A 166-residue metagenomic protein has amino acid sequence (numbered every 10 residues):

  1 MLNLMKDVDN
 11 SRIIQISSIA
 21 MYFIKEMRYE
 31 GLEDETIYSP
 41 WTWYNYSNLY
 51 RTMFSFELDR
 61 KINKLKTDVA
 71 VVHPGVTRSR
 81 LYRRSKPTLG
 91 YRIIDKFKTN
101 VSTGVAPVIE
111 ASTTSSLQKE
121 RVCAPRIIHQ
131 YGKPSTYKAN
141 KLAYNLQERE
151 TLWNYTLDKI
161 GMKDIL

Functional and structural regions predicted by a protein language model:
M1-D9, K61: A short helix-coil junction within the Rossmann-fold of NAD(P)-dependent oxidoreductases
I13, S18-R28, L32-L166: NAD(P)H-dependent oxidoreductase Rossmann-fold/reductase module
